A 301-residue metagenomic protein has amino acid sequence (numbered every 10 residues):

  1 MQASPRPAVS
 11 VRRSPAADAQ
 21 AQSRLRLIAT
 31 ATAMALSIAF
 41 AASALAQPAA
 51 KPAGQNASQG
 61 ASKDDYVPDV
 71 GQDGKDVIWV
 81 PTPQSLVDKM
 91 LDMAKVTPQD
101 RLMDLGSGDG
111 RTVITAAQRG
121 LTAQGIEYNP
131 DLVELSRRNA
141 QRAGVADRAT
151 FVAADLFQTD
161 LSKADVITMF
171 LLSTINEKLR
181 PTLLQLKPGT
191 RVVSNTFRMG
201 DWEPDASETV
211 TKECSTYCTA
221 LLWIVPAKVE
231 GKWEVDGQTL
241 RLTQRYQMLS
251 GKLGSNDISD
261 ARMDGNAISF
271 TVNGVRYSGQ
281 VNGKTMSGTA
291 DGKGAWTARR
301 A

Functional and structural regions predicted by a protein language model:
A29-F40: Bacterial N-terminal signal peptides
Q47-D100: S-adenosyl-L-methionine
P98-G108: Conserved class I S-adenosyl-L-methionine
D109-L121: Conserved SAM-binding loop of SAM-dependent methyltransferases across substrates and taxa, primarily the Class I
T122-E127: Conserved SAM-binding motif I beta-strand of class I
P130-K163: S-adenosyl-L-methionine
N176-V229: C-terminal substrate-binding/active-site "lid" region of AdoMet-derived donor-dependent transferases
A227-A295: Central antiparallel beta-sheet cores of small beta-barrel/beta-sandwich binding domains
